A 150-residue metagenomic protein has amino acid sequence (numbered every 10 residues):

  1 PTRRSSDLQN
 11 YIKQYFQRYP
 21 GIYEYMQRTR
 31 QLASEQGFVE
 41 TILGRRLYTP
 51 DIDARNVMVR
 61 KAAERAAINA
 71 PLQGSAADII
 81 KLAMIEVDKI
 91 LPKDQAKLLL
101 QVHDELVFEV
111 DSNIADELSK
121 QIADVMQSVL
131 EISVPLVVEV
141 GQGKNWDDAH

Functional and structural regions predicted by a protein language model:
R3-H150: Conserved catalytic core of nucleotide polymerization and phosphodiester-bond processing enzymes
